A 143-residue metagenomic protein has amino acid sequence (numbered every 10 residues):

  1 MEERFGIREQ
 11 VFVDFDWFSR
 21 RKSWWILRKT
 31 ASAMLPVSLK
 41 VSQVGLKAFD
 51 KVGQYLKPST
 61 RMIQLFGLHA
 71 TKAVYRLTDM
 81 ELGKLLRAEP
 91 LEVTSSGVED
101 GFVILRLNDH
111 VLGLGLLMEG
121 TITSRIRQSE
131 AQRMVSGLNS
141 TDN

Functional and structural regions predicted by a protein language model:
M1-N143: Polybasic, low-complexity RNA-engagement segments
